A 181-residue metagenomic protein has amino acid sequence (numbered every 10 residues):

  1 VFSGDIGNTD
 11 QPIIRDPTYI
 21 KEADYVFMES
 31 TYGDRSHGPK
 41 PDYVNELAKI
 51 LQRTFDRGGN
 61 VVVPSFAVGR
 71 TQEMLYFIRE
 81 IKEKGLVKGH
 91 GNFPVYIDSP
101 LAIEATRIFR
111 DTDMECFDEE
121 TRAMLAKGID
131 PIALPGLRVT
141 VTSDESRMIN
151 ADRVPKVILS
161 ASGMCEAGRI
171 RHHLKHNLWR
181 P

Functional and structural regions predicted by a protein language model:
V1-E73, R79-H90: His/Asp/Glu-rich metal-coordinating catalytic cores of metallo-dependent phosphodiesterases/hydrolases acting on
I50-P181: Hard-cation-handling environments
